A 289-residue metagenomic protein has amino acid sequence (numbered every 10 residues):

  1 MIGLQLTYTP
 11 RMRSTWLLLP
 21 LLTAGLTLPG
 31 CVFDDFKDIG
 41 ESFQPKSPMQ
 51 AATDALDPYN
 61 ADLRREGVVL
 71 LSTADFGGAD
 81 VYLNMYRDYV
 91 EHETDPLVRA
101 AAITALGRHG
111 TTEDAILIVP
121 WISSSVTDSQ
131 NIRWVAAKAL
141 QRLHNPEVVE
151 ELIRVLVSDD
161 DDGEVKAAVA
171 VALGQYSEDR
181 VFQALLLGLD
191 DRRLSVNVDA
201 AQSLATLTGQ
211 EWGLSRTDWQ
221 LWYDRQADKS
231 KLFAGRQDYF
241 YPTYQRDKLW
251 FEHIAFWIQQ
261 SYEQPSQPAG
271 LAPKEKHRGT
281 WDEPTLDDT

Functional and structural regions predicted by a protein language model:
T27-G30: C-terminal motif of bacterial Sec signal peptides marking the signal peptidase cleavage site
V32-D35: Bacterial signal peptide processing site
K37-A55, F76-E91, T111-S124, N145-S158 (+2 more regions): Amphipathic alpha-helical scaffolding segments comprising HEAT/armadillo-like alpha-solenoid repeats
Y59-N60, T94-D95, S125-S129, D160-D162 (+1 more regions): Short inter-helical turns and helix N-cap capping residues of alpha-solenoid HEAT/ARM repeat scaffolds
R64, V98-R99, S129-R133, K166 (+2 more regions): Residue-level detector of extended alpha-helical repeat arrays and alpha-solenoid scaffolds
G67, A102, A136, V169 (+1 more regions): Conserved hydrophobic register position within alpha-solenoid helical repeats
W212-I258: Pro/Ala/Gly-rich low-complexity, hydrophilic intrinsically disordered segments
